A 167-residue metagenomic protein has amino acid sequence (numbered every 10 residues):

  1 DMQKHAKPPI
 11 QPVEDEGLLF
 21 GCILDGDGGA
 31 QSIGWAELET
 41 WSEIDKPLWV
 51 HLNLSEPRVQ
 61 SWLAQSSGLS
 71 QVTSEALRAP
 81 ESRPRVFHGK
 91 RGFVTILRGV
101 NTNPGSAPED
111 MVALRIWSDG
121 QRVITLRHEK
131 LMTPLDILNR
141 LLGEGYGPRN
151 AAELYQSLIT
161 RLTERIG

Functional and structural regions predicted by a protein language model:
D1-G167: Peripheral, non-transmembrane regulatory/ligand-interaction domains of membrane transport proteins
